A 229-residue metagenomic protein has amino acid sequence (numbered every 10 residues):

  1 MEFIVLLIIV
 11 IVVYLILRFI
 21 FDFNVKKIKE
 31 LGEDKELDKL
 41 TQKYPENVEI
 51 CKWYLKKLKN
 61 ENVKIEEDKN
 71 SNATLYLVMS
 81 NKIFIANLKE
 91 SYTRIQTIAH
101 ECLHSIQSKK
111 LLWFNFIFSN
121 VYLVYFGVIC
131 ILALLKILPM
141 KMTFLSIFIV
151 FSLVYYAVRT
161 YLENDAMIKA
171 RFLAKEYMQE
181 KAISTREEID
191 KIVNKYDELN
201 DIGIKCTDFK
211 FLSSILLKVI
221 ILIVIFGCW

Functional and structural regions predicted by a protein language model:
M1-I9, L134-I149: Hydrophobic alpha-helical transmembrane segments
F3-K27: N-terminal, Lys/Arg- and Ser/Thr-rich interaction peptides
V12-F19, T143-V158: Single-pass alpha-helical transmembrane signal-anchor segments
F19-S119, A157-C206, W229: Polar-ligand-bearing catalytic/cofactor-coordination segments of membrane-embedded or membrane-tethered inner-membrane
K110-P139: Post-HEXXH active-site segment of zinc metalloproteases
C206-S213: Juxtamembrane/start-of-transmembrane alpha-helix segments at the extracytoplasmic/lumenal side of membrane anchors
I220-W229: Juxtamembrane boundary at the C-terminal end of a transmembrane helix
